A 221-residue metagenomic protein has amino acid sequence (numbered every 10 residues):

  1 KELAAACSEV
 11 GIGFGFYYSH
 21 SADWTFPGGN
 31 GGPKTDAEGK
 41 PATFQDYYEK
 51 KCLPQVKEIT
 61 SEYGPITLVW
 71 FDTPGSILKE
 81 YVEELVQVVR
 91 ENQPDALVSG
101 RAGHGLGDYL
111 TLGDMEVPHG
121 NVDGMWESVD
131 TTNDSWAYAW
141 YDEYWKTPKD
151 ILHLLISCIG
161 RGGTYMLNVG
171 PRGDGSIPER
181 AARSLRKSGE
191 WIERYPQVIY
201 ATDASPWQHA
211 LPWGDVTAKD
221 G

Functional and structural regions predicted by a protein language model:
K1-G221: Mature catalytic domains of secreted/periplasmic carbohydrate-active enzymes
